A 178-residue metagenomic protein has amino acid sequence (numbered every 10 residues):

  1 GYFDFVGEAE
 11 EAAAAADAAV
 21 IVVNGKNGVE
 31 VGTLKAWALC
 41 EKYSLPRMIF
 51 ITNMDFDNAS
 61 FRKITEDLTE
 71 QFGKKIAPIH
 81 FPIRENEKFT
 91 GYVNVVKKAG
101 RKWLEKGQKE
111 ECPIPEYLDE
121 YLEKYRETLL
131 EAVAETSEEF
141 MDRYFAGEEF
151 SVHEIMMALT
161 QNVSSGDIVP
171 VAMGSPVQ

Functional and structural regions predicted by a protein language model:
G1-F5: Switch II (G3) loop of P-loop NTPases
V6-N27: Inter-motif core of Ras-like GTPase G domains
N24-Q178: P-loop NTPase catalytic nucleotide-binding module
